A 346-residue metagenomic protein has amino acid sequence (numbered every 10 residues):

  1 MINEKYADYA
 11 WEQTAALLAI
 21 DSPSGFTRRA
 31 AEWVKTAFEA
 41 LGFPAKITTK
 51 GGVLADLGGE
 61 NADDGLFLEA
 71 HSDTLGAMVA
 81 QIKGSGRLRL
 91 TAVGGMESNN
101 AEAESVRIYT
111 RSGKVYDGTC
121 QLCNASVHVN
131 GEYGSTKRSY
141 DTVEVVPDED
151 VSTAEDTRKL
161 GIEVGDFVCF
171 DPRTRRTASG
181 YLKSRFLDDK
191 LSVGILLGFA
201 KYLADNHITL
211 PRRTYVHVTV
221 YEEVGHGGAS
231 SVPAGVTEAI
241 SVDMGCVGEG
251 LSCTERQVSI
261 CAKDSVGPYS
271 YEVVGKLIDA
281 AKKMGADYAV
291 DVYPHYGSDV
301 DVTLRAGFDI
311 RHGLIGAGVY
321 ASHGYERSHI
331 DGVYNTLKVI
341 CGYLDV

Functional and structural regions predicted by a protein language model:
M1-V346: N-terminal hydrophobic/helix-forming segments and targeting peptides
